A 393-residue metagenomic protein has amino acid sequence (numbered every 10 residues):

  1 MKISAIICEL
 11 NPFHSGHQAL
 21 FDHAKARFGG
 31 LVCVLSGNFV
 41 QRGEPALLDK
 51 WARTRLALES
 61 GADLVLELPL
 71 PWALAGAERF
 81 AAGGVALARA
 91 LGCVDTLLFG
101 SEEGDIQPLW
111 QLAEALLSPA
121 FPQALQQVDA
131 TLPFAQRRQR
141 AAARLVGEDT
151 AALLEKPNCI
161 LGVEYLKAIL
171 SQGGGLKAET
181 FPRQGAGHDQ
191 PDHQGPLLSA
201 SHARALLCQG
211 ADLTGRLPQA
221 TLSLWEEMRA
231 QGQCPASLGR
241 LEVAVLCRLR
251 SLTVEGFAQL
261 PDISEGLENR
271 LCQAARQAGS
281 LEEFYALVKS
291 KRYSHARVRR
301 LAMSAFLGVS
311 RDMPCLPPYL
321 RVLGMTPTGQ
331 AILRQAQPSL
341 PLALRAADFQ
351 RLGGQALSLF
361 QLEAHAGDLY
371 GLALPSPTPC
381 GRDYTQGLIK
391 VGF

Functional and structural regions predicted by a protein language model:
M1-R53: N-terminal catalytic cores of NTP/NDP-binding nucleotidyl/phosphoryl-transfer enzymes
I6, V34-L35, L66-L68, E179-F181: Short beta-strands and strand-loop turn motifs
H23-R27, L56, L87-A90, A168: A generic secondary-structure signal
F28, A62, C93-V94: A structural motif
A52-R55, L333: Acidic, Ser/Thr-rich peripheral helices and adjacent loops at domain boundaries
R55-P69: A glycine-rich helix N-cap at a beta->alpha junction
L68-F393: Active-site cores that bind ATP or allylic diphosphates and position pyrophosphate for catalysis
